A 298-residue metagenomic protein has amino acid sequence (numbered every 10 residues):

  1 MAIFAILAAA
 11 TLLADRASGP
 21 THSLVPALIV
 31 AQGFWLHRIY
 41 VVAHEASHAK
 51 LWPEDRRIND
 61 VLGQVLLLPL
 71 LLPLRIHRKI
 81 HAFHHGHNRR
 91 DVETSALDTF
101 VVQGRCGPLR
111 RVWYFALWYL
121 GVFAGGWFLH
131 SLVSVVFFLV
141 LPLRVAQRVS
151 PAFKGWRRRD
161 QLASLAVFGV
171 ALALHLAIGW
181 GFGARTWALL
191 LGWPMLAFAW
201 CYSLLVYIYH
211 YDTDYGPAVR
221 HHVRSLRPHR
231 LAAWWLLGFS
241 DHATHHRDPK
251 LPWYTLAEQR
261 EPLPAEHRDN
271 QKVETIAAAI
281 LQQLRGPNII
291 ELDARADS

Functional and structural regions predicted by a protein language model:
M1-Q32, L67-A188, K250-S298: Non-catalytic, topology-defining segments of multipass membrane proteins
I6, W35-I39, V170, W200 (+1 more regions): Residue-level signal for transmembrane alpha-helical positions in Major Facilitator Superfamily
A10-T11, T21, I29-N59: Extended hydrophobic secondary-structure segments
G33-A43, P73-I76, S131-V135, L139 (+1 more regions): Transmembrane alpha-helical segments that form the membrane-embedded catalytic/substrate-channel core of multi-pass
F34, I58, L62, A166-G169 (+1 more regions): Membrane-embedded alpha-helical segments of multi-pass membrane proteins, especially the transmembrane helices
I39-H48, H77-R89, L205-D212, L236-L251: Histidine-centered catalytic micro-motifs
K50-L71, T94-R110, A218-R230: Juxtamembrane helix-capping/reentrant segments at transmembrane boundaries
G192, A197-A243, D248: Glycine/small-residue-rich hydrophobic helix-like segments
